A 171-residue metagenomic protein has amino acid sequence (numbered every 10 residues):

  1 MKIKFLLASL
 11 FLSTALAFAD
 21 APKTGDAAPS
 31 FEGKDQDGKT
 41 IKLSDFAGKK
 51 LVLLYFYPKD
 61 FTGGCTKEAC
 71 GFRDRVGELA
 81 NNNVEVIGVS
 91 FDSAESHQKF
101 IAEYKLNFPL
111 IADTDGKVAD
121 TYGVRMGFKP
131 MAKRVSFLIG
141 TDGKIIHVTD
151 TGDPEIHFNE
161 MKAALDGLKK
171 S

Functional and structural regions predicted by a protein language model:
K2-S30: N-proximal helix/coil linker or "cap" segments that precede and/or mark the start of modular domains
P22, D35-Q36, I139-G140: Short, acidic, Ser/Thr-enriched surface-loop or helix-capping motifs
A28-P29, L51-V52, K133-V135: Short loop/turn microsegments at loop-to-beta-strand junctions
F31-L51: A short beta-strand-turn-helix
F46-T66: Short active-site neighborhood of thiol/selenol oxidoreductases, capturing the structured segment around
G64-E78: Typically the conserved alpha-helix immediately C-terminal to a functionally engaged Cys/Sec in thioredoxin-like
I87, H97-K133: Short, internal strand/loop/helix patches that form the active-site neighborhood or redox-interaction surface
A132-S171: Thiol-/selenol-based redox modules, centered on thioredoxin-like and closely related oxidoreductase domains
